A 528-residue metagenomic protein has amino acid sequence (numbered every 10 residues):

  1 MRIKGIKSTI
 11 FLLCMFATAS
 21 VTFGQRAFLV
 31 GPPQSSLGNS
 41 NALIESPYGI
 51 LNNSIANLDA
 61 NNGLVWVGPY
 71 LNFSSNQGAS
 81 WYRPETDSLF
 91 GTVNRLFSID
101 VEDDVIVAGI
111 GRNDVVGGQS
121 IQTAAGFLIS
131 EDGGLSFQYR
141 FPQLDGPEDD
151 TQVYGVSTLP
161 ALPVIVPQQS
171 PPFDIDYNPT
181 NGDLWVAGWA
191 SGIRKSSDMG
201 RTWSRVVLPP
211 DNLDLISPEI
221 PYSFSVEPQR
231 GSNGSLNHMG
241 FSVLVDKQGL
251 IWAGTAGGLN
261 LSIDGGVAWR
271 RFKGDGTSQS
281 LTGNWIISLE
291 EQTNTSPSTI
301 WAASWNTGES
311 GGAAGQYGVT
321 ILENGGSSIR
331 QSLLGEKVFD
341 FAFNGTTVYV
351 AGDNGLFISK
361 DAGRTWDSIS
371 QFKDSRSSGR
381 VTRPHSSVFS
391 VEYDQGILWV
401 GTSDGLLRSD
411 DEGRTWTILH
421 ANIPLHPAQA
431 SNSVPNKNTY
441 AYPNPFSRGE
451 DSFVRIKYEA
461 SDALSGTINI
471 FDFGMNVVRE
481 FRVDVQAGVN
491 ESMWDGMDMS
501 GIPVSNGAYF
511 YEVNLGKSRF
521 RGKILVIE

Functional and structural regions predicted by a protein language model:
R26-E45, N72-L89, A124-L144, R194-V206 (+9 more regions): Asp-box/BNR beta-propeller loop motif
P33-N61, E85-E102, G111-N113, G118-I121 (+8 more regions): Short coil-to-beta transitions that initiate beta-strands within beta-rich domains
L64-W66, I106-V107, D183-W185, R194 (+7 more regions): Conserved beta-propeller blade signature
G396-V434: Short, compositionally biased serine/threonine- and acidic-rich segments at solvent-exposed termini, linkers, or domain
N432-N469: Glycine-centered coil/turn sites that cap beta-strands in beta-rich domains
I468-V478, Y509: Short, glycine-anchored, charge-dense loop/turn motifs used at functional sites
V477-V504, G516-F520: Glycine-centered tight-turn motifs at strand-turn-strand junctions
A508-E528: C-terminal tail/sorting-segment detector
